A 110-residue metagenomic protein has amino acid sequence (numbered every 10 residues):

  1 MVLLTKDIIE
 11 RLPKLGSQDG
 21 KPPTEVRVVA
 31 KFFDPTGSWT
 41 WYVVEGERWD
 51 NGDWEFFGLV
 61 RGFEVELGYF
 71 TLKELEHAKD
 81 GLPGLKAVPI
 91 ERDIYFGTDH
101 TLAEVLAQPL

Functional and structural regions predicted by a protein language model:
M1-T36, Q108-L110: N-terminal domain-onset segments
T24-V28, W39, G52-F56, E66-G68 (+2 more regions): Generic structural motif recognizing short loop/turn segments at the entrances and edges of beta-strands
V29-D50: Hydrophobic/aromatic-rich, well-ordered segments within soluble, folded domains that form packed cores
V43-G81: Acidic, aromatic-enriched beta-alpha/helix-loop junctions
E66-L110: Helix-rich interaction surfaces within compact, conserved domain-sized segments that mediate assembly or partner
